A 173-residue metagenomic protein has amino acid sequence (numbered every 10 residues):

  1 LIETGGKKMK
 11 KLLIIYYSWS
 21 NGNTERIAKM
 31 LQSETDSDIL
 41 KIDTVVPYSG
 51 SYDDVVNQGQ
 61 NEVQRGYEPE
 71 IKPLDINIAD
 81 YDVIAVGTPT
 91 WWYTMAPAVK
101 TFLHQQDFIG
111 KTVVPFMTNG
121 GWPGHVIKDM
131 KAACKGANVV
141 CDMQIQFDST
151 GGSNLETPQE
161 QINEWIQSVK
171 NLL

Functional and structural regions predicted by a protein language model:
I2-V86, Y93-M95, K100, H104 (+3 more regions): N-terminal beta1-alpha1-beta2 submodule of the flavodoxin-like/Rossmannoid cofactor-binding fold
L12, V113-V114: Hydrophobic beta-strand segments of well-ordered beta-sheets in folded domains
Q58, K111-T112: P-loop/Walker A phosphate-binding loop and immediately adjacent motor/lid segment at beta-alpha junctions
I78, H104-G110, C134-K135: Short, conserved loop/helix-junction motifs that constitute active-site signature segments in enzyme catalytic cores
V86-G87, P115: Redox-cofactor binding/interface segments in oxidoreductases and associated redox assembly factors
P89-W92, N119: Short glycine-rich anion-binding loops that position phosphate/pyrophosphate groups of nucleotides and phosphorylated
V114-E156: Short, glycine-/small-residue-rich phosphate/pyrophosphate-handling segment
